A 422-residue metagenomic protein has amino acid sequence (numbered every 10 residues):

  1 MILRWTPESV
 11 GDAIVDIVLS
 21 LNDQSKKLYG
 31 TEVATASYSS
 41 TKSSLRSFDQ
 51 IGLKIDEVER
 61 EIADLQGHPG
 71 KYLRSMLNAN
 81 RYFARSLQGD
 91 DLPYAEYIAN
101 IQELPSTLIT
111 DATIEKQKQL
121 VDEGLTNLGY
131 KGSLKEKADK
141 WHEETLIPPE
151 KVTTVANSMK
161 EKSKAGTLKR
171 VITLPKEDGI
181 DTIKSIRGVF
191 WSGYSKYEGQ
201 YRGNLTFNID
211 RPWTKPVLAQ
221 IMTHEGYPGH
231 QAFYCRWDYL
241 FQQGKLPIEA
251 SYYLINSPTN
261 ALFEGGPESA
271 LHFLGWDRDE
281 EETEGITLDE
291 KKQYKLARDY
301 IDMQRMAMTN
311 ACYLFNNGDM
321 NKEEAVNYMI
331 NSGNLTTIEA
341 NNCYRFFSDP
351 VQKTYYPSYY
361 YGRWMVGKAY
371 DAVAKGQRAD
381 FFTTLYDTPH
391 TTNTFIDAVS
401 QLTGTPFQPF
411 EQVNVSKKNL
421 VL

Functional and structural regions predicted by a protein language model:
M1-L422: N-terminal maturation segment of proteins
